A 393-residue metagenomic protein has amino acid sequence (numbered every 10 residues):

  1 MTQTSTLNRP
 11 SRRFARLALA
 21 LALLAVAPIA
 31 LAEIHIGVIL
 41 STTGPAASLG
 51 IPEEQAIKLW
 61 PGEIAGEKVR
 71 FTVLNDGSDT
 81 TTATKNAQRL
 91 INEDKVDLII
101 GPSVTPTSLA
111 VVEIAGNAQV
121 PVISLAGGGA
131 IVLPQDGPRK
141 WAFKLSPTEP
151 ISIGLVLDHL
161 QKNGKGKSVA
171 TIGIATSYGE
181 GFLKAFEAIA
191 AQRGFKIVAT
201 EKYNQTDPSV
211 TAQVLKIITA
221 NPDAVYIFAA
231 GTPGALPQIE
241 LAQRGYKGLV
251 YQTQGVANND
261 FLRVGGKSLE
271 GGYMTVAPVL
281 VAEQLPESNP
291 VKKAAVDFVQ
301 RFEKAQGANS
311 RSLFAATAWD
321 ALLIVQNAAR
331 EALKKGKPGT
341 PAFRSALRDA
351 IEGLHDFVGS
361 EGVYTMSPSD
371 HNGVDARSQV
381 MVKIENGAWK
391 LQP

Functional and structural regions predicted by a protein language model:
T2-T6, L17, L21, A32-P393: Extracytosolic ligand-binding ectodomains
V26-A27, L31: N-terminal signal peptide c-region/cleavage motif recognized by signal peptidases
